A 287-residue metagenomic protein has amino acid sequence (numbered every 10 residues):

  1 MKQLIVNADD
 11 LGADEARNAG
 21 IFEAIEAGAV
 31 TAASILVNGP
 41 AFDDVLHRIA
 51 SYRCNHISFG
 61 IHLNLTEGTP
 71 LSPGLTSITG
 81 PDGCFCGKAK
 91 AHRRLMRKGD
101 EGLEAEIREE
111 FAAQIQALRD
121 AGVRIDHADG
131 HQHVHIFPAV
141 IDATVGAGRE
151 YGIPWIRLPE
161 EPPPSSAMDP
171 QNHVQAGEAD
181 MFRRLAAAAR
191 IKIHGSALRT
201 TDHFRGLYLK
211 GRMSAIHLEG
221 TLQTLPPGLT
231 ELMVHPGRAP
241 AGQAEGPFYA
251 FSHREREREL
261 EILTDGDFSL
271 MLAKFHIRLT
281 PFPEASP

Functional and structural regions predicted by a protein language model:
M1-V6, L11, E15-H127, A139-P287: Terminal accessory/targeting
G130-Q132: Active-site histidine-anchored catalytic micro-motif
H135-F137: Active-site pocket-lining segments that scaffold enzyme catalytic pockets across diverse folds
